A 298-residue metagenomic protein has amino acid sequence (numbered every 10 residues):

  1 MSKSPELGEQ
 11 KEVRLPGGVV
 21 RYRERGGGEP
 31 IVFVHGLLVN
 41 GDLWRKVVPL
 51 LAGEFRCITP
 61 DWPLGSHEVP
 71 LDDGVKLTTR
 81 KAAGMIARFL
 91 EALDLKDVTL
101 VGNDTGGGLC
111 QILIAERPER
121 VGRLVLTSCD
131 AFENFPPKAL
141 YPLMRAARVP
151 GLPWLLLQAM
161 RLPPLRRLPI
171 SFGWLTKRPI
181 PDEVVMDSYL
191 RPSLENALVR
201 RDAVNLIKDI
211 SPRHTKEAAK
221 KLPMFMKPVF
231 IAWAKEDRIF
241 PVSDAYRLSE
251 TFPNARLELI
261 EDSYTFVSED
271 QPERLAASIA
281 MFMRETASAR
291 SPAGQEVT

Functional and structural regions predicted by a protein language model:
S4-G8, G18-V20, P63-D97, V101 (+5 more regions): Flexible "cap/lid" subdomain of the alpha/beta-hydrolase fold that forms the substrate-access gate
K11-L15: Short acidic-hydrophobic surface loop/beta-edge motif
P16, R25, P60, I260-D262: Conserved beta-strand termini and adjacent loop/short-helix elements that scaffold enzyme active sites in alpha/beta
E24-E68: Conserved HGGG/HGGXW glycine-rich cap/lid loop of the alpha/beta-hydrolase fold
G36, D104, E269-D270: Conserved acidic functional residues
D42, S243, E273-R274: A conserved mid-protein helix/loop that constitutes part of the nucleotide-sugar donor-binding site
A255-T298: Catalytic active-site module of serine/aspartate enzymes centered on a nucleophile-bearing elbow/loop
